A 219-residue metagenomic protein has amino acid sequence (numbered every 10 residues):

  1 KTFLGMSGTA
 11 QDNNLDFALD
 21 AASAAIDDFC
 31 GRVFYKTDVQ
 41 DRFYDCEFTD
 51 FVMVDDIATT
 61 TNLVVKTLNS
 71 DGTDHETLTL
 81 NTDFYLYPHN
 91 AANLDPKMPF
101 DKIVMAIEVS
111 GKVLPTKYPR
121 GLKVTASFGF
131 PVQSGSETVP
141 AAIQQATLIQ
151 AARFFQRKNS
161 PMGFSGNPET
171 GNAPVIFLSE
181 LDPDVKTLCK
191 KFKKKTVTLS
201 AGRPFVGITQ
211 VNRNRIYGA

Functional and structural regions predicted by a protein language model:
K1-A219: Divalent metal-cofactor coordination and adjacent catalytic microenvironments
